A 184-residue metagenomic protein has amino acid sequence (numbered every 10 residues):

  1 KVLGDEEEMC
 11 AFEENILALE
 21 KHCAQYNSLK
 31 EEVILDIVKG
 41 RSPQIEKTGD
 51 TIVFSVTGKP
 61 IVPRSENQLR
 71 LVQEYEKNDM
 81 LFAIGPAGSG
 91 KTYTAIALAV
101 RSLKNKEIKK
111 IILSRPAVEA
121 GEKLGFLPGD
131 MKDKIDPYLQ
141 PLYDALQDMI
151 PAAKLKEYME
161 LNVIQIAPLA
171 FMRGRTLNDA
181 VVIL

Functional and structural regions predicted by a protein language model:
V2-T48: Interdomain "pre-motor" coupling segment immediately N-terminal to P-loop NTPase/helicase cores
G49-L69: N-terminal pre-Walker A segment at the start of P-loop NTPase domains
V62-K77, M172: Pre-Walker A adenine-sensing motif
R70, K77-A83, I108-K109, D179: Pre-Walker A (Motif I) flank of P-loop NTPase domains
I84, Y93-L161: Conserved P-loop
A87: The conserved Walker
G90: Conserved glycine(s) of the Walker
N162-I183: Conserved RecA-like ASCE ATPase "motif II neighborhood" in helicase/translocase motors
